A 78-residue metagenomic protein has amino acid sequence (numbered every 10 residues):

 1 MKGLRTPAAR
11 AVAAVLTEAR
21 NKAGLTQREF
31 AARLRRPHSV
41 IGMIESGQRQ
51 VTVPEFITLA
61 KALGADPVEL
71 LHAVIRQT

Functional and structural regions predicted by a protein language model:
M1-K2, K61, E69-T78: Short, charged recognition helix plus adjacent turn of helix-turn-helix-like nucleic-acid-binding domains
M1-K22: A short, Lys/Arg-rich alpha-helix, primarily the initiator
T17, R28, I57: Residues within the helices of the helix-turn-helix
R20, A31, A60: The alpha-helix within a helix-turn-helix
G24-S46: Short alpha-helical DNA-recognition segment
E45, E55, L63: DNA major-groove recognition helix of helix-turn-helix
Q48-T58: Short, basic-rich loop-to-helix N-cap that marks the start of a DNA-contacting helix
